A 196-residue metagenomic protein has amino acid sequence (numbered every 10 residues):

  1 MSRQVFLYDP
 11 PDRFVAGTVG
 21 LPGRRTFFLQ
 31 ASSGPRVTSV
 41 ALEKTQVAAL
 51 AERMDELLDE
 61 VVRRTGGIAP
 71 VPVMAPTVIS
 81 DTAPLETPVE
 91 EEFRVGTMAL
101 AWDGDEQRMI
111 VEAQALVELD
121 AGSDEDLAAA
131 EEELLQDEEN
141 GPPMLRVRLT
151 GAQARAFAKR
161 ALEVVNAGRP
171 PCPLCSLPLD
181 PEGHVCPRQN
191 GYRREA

Functional and structural regions predicted by a protein language model:
M1-E60, R64: The feature marks the first
M1-F27, I68, P72-D137, G141-M144: Intrinsic, low-complexity N-terminal interaction/targeting segments
R25-Q30, L50, M54, M109-A113 (+3 more regions): Short, structured motif recognition centered on aromatic/hydrophobic residues
D59, P70-V73, K159, N166: N-terminal auxiliary interaction/assembly segments of multi-subunit proteins
L85-T87, L174-S176, R188: Non-transmembrane "mature" sequence context
A113, E118-G183: Mixed-charge, glycine-accented linear interaction segment located at domain edges/termini
H184-N190: Short cysteine/histidine-rich zinc-coordinating motifs and their immediately flanking basic loops
Y192-A196: Short microdomains enriched in Cys/His and/or Lys/Arg
